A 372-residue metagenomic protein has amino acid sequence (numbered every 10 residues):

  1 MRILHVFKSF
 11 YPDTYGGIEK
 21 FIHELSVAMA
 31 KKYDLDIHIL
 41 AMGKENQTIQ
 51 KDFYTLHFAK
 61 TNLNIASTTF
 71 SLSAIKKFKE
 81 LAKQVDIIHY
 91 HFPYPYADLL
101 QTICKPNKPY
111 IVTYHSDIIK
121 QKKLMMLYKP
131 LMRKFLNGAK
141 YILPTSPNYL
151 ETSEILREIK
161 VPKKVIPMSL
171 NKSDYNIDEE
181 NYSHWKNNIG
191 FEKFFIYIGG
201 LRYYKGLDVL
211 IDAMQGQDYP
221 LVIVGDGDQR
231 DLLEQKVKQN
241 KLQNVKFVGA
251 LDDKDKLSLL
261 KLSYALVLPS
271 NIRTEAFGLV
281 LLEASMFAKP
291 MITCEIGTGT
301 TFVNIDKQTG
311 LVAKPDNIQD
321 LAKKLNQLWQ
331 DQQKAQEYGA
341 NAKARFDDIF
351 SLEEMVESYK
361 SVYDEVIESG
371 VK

Functional and structural regions predicted by a protein language model:
L4, H184-V222: Conserved donor-binding/catalytic core segment of Leloir-type glycosyltransferases
V6-G16, K20-T69: N-terminal strand-loop element at the rim of the active site of nucleotide-sugar-dependent glycosyltransferases
A41, M132-N181, F191: Donor nucleotide-sugar binding/catalytic pocket of nucleotide-sugar-dependent glycosyltransferases
Y90-A97: Short His-centered aromatic/hydrophobic patch
K140, F195, K261-A276, K289: Acidic donor-binding loop of glycosyltransferase active sites
E234-K254: Nucleotide-activated donor-binding/catalytic signature segment of Leloir-type glycosyltransferases, i.e., the conserved
M286, P290-C294, N304: Short hydrophobic beta-strand element within catalytic cores of glycosyltransferases and related nucleotide-activated
I305-I318, L325-Q333: Conserved acidic donor-binding segment of nucleotide-sugar-dependent glycosyltransferases
